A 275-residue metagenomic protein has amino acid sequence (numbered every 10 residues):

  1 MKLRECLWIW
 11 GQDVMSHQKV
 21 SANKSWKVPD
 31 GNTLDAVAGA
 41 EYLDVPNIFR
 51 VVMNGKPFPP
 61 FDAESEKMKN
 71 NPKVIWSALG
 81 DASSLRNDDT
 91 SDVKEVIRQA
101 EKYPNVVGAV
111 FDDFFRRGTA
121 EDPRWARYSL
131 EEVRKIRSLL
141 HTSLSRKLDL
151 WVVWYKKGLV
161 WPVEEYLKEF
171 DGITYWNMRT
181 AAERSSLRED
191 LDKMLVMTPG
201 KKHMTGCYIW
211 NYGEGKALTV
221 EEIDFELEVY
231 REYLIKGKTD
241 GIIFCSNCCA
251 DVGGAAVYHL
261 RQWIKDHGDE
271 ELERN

Functional and structural regions predicted by a protein language model:
M1-N275: Glycan-processing catalytic domains of CAZymes
